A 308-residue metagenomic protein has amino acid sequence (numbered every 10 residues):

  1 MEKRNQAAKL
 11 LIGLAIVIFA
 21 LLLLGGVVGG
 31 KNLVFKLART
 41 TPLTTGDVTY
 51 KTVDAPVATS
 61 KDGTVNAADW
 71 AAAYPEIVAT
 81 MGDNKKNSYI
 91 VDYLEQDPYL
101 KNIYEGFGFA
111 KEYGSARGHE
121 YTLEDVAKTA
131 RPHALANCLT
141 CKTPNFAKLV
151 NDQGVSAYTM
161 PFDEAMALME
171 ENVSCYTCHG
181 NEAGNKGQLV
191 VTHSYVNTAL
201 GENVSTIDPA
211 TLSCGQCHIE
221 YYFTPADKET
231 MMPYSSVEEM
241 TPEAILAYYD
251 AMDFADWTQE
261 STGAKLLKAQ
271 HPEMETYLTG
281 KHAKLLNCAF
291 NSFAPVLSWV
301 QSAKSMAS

Functional and structural regions predicted by a protein language model:
M1-K9: N-terminal Lys/Arg-rich, disordered targeting/topogenic segments
K9-G29: Hydrophobic membrane-insertion alpha-helices, especially the h-region of bacterial N-terminal signal peptides
V28-G108, Q153-N172, E182-S308: Primarily the internal scaffold of c-type cytochrome electron-transfer domains, especially repeated/multiheme c-type
G82-T140: Eukaryote-specific, low-hydrophobicity, charge-rich regions
A116-T192: Well-ordered mid-protein domain cores that form the structural environment of catalytic cofactors
